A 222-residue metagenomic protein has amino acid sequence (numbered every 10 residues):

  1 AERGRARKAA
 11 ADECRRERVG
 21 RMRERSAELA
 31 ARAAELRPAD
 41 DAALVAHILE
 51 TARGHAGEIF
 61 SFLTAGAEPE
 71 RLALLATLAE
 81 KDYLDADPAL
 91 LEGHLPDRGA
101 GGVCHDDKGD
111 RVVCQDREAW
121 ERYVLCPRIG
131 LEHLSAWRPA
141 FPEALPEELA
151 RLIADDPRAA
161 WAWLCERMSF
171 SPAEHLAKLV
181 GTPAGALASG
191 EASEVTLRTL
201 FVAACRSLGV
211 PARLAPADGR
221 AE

Functional and structural regions predicted by a protein language model:
A1-A173, P183-A186, T196, R206-L214 (+1 more regions): N-terminal accessory/pre-domain segments preceding catalytic cores
L176-A177: Extracytoplasmic catalytic/substrate-binding loops of multi-pass membrane glycan-assembly enzymes
A188-A192: The substrate-binding groove and active-site-proximal loops of carbohydrate-active enzymes, especially glycoside
